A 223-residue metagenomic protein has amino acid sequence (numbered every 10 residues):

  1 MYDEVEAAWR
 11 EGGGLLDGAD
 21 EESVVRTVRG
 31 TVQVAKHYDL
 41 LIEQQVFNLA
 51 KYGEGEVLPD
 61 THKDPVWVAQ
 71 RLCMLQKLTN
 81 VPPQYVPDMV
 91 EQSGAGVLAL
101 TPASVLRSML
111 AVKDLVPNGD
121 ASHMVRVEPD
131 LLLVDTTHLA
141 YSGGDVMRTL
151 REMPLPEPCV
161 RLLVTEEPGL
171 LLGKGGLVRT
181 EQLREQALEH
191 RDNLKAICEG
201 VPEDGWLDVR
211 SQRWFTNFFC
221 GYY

Functional and structural regions predicted by a protein language model:
M1-Y223: Long amphipathic alpha-helical repeat/alpha-solenoid cores
